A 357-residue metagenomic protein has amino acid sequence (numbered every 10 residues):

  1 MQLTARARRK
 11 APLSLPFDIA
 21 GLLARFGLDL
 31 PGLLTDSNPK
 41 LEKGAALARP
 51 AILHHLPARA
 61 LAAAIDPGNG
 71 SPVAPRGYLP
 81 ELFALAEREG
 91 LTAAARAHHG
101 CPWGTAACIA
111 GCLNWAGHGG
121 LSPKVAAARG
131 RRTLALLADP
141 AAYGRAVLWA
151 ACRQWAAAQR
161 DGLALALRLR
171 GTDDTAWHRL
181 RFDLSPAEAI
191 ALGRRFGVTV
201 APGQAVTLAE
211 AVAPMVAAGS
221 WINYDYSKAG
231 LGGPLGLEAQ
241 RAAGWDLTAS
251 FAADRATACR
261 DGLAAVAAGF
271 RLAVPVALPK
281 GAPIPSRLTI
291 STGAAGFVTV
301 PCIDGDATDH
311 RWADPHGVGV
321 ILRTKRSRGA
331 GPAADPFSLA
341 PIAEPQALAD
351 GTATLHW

Functional and structural regions predicted by a protein language model:
M1-W357: Class I S-adenosyl-L-methionine
